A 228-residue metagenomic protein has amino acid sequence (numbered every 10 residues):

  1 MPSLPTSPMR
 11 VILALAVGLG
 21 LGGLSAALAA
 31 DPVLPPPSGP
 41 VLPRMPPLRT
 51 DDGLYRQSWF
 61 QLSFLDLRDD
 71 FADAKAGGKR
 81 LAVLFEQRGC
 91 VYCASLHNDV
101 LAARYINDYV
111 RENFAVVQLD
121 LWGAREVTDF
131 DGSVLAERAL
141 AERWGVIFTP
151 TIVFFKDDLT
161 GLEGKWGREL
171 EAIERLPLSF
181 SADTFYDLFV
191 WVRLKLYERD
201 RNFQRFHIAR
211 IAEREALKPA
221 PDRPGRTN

Functional and structural regions predicted by a protein language model:
P2-L13: Bacterial N-terminal signal peptides that target proteins for export
I12-G23: Bacterial N-terminal signal peptides
P32-F71: N-terminal "domain-start" segment that seeds a small globular fold
L62-L81, V110: A short beta-strand-turn-helix
A76-V91, V116: Short active-site neighborhood of thiol/selenol oxidoreductases, capturing the structured segment around
A94-R111: Typically the conserved alpha-helix immediately C-terminal to a functionally engaged Cys/Sec in thioredoxin-like
I106-L135: Thiol-based oxidoreductase modules, predominantly thioredoxin-like and allied folds used for disulfide exchange
E142-D200: Non-catalytic, surface beta->alpha helical segment in thiol-disulfide oxidoreductase systems
